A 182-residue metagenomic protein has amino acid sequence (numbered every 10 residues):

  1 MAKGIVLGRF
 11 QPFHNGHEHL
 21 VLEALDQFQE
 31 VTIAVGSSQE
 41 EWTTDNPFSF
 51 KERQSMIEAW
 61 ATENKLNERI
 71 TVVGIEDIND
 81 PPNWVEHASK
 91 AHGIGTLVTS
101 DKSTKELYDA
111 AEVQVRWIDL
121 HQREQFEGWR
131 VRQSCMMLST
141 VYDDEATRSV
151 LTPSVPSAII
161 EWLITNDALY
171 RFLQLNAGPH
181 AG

Functional and structural regions predicted by a protein language model:
M1-G182: Nucleotidyltransferase catalytic core that binds NTPs
